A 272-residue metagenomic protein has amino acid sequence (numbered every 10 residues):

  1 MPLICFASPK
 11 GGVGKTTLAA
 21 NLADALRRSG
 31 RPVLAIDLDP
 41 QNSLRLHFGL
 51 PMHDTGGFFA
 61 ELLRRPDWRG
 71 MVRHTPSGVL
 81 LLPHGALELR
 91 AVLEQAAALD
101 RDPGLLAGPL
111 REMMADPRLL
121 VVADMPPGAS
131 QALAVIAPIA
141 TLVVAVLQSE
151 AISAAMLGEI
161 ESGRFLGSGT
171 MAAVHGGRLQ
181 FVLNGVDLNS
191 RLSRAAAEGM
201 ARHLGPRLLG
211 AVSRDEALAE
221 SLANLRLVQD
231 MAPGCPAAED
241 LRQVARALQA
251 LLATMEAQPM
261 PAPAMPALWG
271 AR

Functional and structural regions predicted by a protein language model:
P2-P40: Walker A/P-loop phosphate-binding motif and the immediately C-terminal alpha-helix
N21, A25, H47, V135: Active-site signature of alpha/beta-hydrolase-fold catalytic machinery across serine- and Asp/Cys-nucleophile hydrolases
R28-S29, L34, A115-G210: Conserved catalytic-core segment of NTP-binding enzymes
P40-L81: Phosphate-binding loop that captures ATP/GTP phosphates
P40-Q41, L87, E150-I152, V186-S190 (+1 more regions): Conserved nucleotide-binding/hydrolysis micro-motifs of P-loop NTPases
L50-T55, G163-R164, A197-G199, R226-Q229: Short, hinge-like loop/turn segments at secondary-structure boundaries
P83-S130: Cytosolic-facing regulatory segments adjacent to core modules
G169-R272: C-terminal lobe/tail of nucleotide-utilizing enzymes
